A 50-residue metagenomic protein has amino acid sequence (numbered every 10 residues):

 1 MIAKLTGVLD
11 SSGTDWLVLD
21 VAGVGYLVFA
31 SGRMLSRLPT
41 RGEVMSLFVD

Functional and structural regions predicted by a protein language model:
M1-D50: A positional/architectural concept
